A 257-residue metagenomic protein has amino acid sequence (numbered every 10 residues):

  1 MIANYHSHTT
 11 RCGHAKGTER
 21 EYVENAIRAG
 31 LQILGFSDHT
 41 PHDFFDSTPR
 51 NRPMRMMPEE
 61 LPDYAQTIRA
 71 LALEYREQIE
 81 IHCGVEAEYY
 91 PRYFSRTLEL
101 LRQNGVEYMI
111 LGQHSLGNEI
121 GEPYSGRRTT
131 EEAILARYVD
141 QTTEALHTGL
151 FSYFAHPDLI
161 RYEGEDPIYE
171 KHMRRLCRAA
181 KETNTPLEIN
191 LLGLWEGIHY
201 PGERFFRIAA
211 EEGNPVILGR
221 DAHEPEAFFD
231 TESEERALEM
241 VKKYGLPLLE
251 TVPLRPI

Functional and structural regions predicted by a protein language model:
M1-A87, P91, L101, E163-C177 (+4 more regions): An N-terminally biased module of ancient metal coordination in phosphate/nucleic-acid-related enzymes
G13, I110-E212: Domain-core and long-helix interface of multi-subunit machines
E19-Q32, R92-V106, Y138-G149, R174-R178 (+1 more regions): Short amphipathic alpha-helices and their capping/turn segments at secondary-structure boundaries
I79-Y124: Hydrophobic alpha-helical segments and helix pairs
P186-W195, G219-E224, E234, P247-T251: Active-site core of metal-dependent hydrolases
T231-I257: Mid-to-C-terminal alpha-helical segments outside catalytic/metal-binding sites
